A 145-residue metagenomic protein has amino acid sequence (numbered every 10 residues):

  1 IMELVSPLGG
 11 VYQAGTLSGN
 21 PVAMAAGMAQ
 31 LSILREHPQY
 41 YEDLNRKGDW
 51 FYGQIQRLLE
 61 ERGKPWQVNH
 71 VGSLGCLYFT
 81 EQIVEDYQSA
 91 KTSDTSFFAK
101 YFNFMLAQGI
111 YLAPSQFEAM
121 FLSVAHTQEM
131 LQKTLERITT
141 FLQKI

Functional and structural regions predicted by a protein language model:
I1-I145: Conserved N-terminal phosphate-binding loop of PLP-dependent enzymes in the Aspartate aminotransferase
